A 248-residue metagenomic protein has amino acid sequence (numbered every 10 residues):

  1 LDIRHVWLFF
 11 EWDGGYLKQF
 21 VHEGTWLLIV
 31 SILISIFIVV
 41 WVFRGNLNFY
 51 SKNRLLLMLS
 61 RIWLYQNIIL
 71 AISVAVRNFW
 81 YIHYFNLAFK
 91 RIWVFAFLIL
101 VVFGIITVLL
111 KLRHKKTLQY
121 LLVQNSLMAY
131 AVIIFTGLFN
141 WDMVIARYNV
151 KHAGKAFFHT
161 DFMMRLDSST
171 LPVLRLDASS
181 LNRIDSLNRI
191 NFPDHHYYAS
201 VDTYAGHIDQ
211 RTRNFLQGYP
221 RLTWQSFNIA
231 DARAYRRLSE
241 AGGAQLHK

Functional and structural regions predicted by a protein language model:
I3, I32-I36, R61-A75, I99-I106 (+1 more regions): Hydrophobic alpha-helical transmembrane segments of multipass integral membrane proteins
I3-V21, S35-S60, V76-L87, T107-N125: Juxtamembrane membrane-water interface segments of multi-pass membrane proteins, especially cytoplasmic-side
G14-V30, L87-L98, F158, R165: Short aromatic-rich membrane-water interface segments that cap or initiate transmembrane helices in multi-pass membrane
L27-V42, F97-K111, L166, T170: Hydrophobic cores of alpha-helical transmembrane segments in multi-pass inner/ER membrane proteins, independent
Q66-A96: Membrane-proximal extracellular juxtamembrane segment immediately upstream of a following transmembrane helix
T117-D142: Internal/C-terminal transmembrane anchor helices
I134-F158: Hydrophobic alpha-helical transmembrane segments in integral membrane proteins
M164-K248: Extracytosolic and intramembrane catalytic regions of membrane-associated proteins in envelope/secretory systems
